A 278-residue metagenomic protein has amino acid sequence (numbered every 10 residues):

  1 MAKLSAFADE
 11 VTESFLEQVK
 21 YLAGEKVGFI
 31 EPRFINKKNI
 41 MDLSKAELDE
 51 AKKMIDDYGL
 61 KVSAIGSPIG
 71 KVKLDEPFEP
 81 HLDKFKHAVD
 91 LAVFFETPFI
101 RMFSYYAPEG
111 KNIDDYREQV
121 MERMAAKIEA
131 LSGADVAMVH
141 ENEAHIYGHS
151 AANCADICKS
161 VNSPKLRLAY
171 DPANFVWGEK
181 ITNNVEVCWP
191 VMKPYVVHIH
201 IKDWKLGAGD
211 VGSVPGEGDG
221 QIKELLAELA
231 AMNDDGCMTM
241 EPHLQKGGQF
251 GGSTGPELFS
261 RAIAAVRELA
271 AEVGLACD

Functional and structural regions predicted by a protein language model:
M1-A8, T12-G28, K52, D56-G59 (+2 more regions): Histidine-acidic metal/acid-base catalytic patches
A6-F7, N39-I40, E76-P77, D115-Y116 (+4 more regions): A generic structural signal for short
L22, V89-A92, L131, L229: Hydrophobic pocket-lining residues that define ligand/cofactor binding sites across diverse proteins
G28, P32-A125, G133, A137 (+3 more regions): Structural motif corresponding to the early beta-alpha repeats
R123-E129, K159-V161: Histidine/acidic residue-rich metal-binding segments in metalloenzymes
V139-Y147, Y170: Aromatic-lined carbohydrate-recognition surfaces of secreted/lumenal glycan-active proteins
